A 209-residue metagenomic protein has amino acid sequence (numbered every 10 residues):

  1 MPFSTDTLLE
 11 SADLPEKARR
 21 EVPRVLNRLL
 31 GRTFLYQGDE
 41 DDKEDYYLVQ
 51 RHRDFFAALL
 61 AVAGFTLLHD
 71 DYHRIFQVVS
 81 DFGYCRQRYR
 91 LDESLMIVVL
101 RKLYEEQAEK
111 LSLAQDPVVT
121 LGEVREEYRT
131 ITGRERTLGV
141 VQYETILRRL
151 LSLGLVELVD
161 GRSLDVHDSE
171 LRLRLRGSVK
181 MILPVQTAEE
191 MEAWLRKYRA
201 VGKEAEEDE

Functional and structural regions predicted by a protein language model:
M1-F82: Eukaryotic partner-binding/assembly regions in large regulatory complexes
L8-K17, D81-P117: Short alpha-helical segments that sit at the start of domains
L35-E44, L111-R129: Short acidic, hydrophobic short linear motifs in intrinsically disordered regions
L48-F56, E135-S152: Short amphipathic alpha-helical interaction segments
A61-H69, L147, L151-L164: A short, conserved structural fragment
I75-V78, E157-Q186: Accessory beta->alpha helical hairpin/"wing" motif in late/C-terminal subdomains of nucleic-acid enzymes
Q87-R88, L171-E209: Short, amphipathic alpha-helical interaction segments positioned at domain boundaries
A108-D116, R134-V141, V159: Short acidic, glycine/proline-enriched loop segments that cap or flank alpha-helices
